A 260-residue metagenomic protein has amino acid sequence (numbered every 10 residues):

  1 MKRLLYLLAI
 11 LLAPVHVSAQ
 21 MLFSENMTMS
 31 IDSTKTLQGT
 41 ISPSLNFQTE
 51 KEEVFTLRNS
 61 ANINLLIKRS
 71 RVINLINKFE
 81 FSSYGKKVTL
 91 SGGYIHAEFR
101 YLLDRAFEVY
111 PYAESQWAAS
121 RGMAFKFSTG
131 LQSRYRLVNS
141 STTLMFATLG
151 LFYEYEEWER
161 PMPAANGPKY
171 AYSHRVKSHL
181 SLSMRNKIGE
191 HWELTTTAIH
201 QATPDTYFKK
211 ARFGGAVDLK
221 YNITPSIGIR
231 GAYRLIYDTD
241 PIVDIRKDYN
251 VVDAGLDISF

Functional and structural regions predicted by a protein language model:
M1-K35: Cleavable N-terminal export/targeting peptides
K35-L37, E53-L57, T89-G93, M123-T129 (+4 more regions): Residues that define the transmembrane beta-barrel architecture of outer-membrane proteins
L37, K68-L75, A106-V109, S141-M145 (+2 more regions): Repeated loop/turn-to-beta-strand initiation elements of outer-membrane beta-barrel proteins
I41-F47, L75-F81, P111-S115, L131 (+4 more regions): Transmembrane beta-barrel strands of outer-membrane/channel proteins
P43, N59-A61, I95-A97, L131 (+3 more regions): Membrane-embedded beta-strands of outer-membrane beta-barrel proteins, especially the hydrophobic/small aromatic
L45-F47, I63-L65, Y101, Y135-L137 (+5 more regions): Residue-level signature of outer-membrane beta-barrel architecture
L144-S226: Outer-membrane beta-barrel transmembrane domain signature
N222, D248-F260: Outer-membrane beta-barrel "beta-signal"
